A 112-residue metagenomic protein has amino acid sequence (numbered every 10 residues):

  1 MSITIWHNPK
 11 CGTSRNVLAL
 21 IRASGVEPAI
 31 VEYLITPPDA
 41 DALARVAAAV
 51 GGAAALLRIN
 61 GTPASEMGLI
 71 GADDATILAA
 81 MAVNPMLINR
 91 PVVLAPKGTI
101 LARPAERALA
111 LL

Functional and structural regions predicted by a protein language model:
M1-S24, P28-T36: Local sequence-structure signature of Cys/Sec-based thiol-disulfide redox active-site neighborhoods
Y33-L112: Thiol/selenol-based redox catalytic cores and closely related redox-interacting motifs
